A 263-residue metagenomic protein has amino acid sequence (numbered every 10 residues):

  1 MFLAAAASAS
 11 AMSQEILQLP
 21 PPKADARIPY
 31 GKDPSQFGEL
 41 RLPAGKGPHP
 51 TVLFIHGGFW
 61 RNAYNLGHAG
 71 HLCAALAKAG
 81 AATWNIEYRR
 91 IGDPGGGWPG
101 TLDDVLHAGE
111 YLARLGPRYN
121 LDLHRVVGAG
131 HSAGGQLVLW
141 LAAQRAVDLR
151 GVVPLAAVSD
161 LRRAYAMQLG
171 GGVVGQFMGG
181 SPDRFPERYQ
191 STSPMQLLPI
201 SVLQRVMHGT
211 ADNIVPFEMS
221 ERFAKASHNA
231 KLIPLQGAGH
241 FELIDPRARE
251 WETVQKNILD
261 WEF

Functional and structural regions predicted by a protein language model:
M12-K46: N-terminal cap/lid segment of alpha/beta-hydrolase-fold proteins
R41, E218-F263: C-terminal catalytic histidine-bearing segment of alpha/beta-hydrolase fold enzymes
P48-G58: Short beta-strand element of the alpha/beta-hydrolase
L66-W84: Short amphipathic alpha-helix adjacent to the substrate-entry channel of hydrolases
G97-P117: Alpha/beta-hydrolase active-site loop
G130-W140: Glycine-rich nucleophile elbow surrounding the catalytic serine of serine-hydrolase chemistry
W140-F185: Hydrolase active-site cap/lid region
I200, V206-H208, D212: Short beta-strand/loop motif that positions the catalytic acidic residue of the alpha/beta-hydrolase fold
